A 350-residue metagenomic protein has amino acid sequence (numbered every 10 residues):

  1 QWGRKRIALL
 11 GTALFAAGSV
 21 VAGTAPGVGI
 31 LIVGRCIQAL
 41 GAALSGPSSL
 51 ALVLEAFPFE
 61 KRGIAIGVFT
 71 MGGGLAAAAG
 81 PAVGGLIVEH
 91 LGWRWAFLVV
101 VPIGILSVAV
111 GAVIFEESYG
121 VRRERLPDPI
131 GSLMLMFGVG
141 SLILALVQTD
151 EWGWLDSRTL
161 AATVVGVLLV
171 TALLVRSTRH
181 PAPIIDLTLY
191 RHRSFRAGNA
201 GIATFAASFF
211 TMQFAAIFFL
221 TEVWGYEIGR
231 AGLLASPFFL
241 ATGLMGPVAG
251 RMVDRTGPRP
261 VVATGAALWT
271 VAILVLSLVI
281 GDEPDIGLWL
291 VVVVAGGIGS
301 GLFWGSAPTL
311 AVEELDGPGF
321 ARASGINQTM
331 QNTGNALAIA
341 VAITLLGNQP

Functional and structural regions predicted by a protein language model:
Q1-V113, F238, M245-A249, V253-G281 (+2 more regions): Transmembrane-helix bundle of Major Facilitator Superfamily
K5-A8, T12, G18, S49 (+5 more regions): 12-transmembrane solute porter fold
G27, E89-H90, A112-V121, E151-W152 (+6 more regions): Transmembrane helix-loop junctions in multipass membrane proteins, especially transporters and channels
G29-V33, I37, H90-V99, L126-D128 (+2 more regions): Interfacial loop-to-helix junctions that mark the boundaries of transmembrane helices in multi-pass membrane
L52, L86, I114, L144 (+4 more regions): A residue-level signal for alpha-helical anchor/packing sites in multi-pass solute transporters
A76-V88, L142, I217, A338-L346: Small-residue (Gly/Pro/Ala) motifs that create kinks and tight helix-helix packing interfaces
V101-G120, M136-Q148, V165-H180: C-terminal membrane-cytosol helix-exit motif in multi-pass small-molecule transporters
